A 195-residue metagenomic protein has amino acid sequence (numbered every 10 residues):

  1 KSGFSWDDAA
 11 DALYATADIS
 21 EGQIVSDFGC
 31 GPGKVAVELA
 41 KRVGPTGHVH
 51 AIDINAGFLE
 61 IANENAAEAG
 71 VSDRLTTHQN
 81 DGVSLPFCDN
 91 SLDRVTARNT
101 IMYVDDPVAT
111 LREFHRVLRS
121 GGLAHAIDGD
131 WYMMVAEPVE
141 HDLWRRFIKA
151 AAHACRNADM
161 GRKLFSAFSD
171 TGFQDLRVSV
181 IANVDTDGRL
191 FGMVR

Functional and structural regions predicted by a protein language model:
S2-G3, L123-G192: Conserved catalytic/acceptor-binding region of the Class I
F4-I24, E38: Conserved alpha-helix/loop element of class I SAM-dependent methyltransferases that forms part of the SAM/SAH-binding
I24-F28, P32-S84: Class I SAM-dependent methyltransferase SAM/SAH-binding core
G44, V104-D105, L118-R119: Helix-to-beta-strand junctions that scaffold the AdoMet/dcAdoMet cofactor pocket in Class I SAM-dependent enzymes
V83-R94: A short acidic, Gly/Pro-enriched loop at the edge of an enzyme's catalytic core that lines a small-molecule cofactor
D93-P107: A short SAM/SAH-binding and catalytic strip from SAM-dependent methyltransferases
V108-L123: A short glycine-rich, Lys/Arg-flanked "PGG" loop and its adjoining helix->strand segment in the class I
